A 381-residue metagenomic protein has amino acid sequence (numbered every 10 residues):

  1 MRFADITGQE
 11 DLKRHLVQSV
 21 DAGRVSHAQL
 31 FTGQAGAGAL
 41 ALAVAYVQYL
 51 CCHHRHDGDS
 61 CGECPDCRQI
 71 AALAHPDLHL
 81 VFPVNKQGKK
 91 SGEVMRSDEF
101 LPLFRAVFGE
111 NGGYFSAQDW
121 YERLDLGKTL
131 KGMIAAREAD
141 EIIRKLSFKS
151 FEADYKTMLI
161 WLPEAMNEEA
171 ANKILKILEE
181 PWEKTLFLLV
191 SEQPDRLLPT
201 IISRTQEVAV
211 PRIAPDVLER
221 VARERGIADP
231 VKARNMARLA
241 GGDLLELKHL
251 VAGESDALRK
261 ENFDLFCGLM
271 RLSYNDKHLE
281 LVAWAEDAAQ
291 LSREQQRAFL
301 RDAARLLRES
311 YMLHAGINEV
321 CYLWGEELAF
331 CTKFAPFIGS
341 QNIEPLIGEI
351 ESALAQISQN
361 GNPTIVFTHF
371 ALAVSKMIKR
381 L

Functional and structural regions predicted by a protein language model:
M1-D5, E168-L178, A237-L239: Solvent-exposed, charged interface segments at domain starts and junctions
R2-E169: Clamp-loader machinery-focused feature within the broader ASCE/P-loop NTPase space
R2-Y49, R55-D57, P65-Q69, H79 (+3 more regions): Charged, glycine-rich active-site and insertion segments that engage polyanionic ligands
R144, K176, S203: Conserved adenine-binding aromatic site and its adjacent loop/helix in ATP-hydrolyzing domains
K156-K184, Q193: Conserved Walker B catalytic segment
